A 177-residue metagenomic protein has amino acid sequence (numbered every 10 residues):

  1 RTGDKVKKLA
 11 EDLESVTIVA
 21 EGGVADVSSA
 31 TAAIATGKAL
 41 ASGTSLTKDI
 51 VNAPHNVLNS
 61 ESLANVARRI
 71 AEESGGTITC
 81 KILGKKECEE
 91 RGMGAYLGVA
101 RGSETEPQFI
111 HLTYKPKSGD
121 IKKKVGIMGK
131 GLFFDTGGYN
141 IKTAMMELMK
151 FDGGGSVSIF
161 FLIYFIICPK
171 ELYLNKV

Functional and structural regions predicted by a protein language model:
R1-F133, P169-Y173: N-terminal hydrophobic/helix-forming segments and targeting peptides
T136, I141-V177: Alpha-helical metal-binding/catalytic segments enriched in His/Glu/Asp
